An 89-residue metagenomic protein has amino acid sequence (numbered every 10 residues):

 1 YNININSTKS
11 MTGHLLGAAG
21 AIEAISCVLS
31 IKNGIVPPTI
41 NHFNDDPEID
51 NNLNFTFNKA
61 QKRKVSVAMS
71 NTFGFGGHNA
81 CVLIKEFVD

Functional and structural regions predicted by a protein language model:
Y1-M11, A19-G74, K85-D89: Structural signature of cysteine-dependent C-C bond-forming condensing enzymes
N79-L83: Short beta-strand scaffold segments in enzyme catalytic cores
